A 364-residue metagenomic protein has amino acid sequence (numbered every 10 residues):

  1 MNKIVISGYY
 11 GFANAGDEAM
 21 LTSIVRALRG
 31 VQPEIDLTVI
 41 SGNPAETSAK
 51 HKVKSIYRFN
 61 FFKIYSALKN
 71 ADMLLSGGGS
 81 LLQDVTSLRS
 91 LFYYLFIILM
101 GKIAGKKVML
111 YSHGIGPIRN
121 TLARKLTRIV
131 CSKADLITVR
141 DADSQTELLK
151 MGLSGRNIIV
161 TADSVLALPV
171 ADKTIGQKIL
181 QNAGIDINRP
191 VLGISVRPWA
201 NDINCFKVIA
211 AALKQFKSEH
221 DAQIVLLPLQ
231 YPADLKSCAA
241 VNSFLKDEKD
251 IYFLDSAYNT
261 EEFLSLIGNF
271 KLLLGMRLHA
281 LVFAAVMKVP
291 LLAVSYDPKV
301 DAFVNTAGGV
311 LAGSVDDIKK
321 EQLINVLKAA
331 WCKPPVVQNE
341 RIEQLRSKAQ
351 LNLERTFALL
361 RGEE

Functional and structural regions predicted by a protein language model:
M1-E364: Active-site anion-handling motifs in enzyme catalytic cores
